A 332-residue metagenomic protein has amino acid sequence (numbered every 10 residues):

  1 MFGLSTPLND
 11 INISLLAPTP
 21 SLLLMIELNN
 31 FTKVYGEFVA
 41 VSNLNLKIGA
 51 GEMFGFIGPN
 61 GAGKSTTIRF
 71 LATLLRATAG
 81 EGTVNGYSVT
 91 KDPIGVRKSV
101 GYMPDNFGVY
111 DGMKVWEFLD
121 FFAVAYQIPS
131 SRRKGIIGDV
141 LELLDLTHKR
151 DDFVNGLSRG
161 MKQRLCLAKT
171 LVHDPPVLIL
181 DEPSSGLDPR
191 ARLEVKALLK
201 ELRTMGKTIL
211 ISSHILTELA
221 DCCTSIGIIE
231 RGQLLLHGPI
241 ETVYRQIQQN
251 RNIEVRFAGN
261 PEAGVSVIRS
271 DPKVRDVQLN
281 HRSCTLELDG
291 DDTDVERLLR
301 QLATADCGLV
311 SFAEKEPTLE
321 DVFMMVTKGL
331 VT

Functional and structural regions predicted by a protein language model:
F2-T32, G329-T332: ABC-family P-loop ATPase nucleotide-binding domain
I26-L28, K33-E230, L234-L236: ABC transporter nucleotide-binding domains
N85, G101, Q127, C166 (+5 more regions): A generic structural signal for secondary-structure junctions that act as hinges or helix/strand caps at the edges
R97, L141, Y244, F323-M324: Conserved protein kinase catalytic domain
K196-D289: ABC transporter nucleotide-binding domain
G290-T332: C-terminal coupling/interaction segments
